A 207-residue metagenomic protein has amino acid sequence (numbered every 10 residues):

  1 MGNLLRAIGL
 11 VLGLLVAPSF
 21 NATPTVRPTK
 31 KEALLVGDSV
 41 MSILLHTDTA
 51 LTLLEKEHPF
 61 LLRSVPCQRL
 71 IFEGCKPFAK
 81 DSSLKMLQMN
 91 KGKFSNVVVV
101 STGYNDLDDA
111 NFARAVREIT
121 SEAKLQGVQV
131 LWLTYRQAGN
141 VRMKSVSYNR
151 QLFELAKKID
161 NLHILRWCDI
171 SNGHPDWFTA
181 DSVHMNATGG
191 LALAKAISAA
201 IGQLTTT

Functional and structural regions predicted by a protein language model:
M1-I8: Bacterial N-terminal signal peptides that target proteins for export
I8, L12-R27: Bacterial Sec-dependent signal peptides at the C-terminal "C-region" and cleavage site
R27-R114, V146: Conserved SGNH/GDSL esterase-like catalytic core that processes O-acyl groups on lipids and polysaccharides
V40, Q126, I159-D160: Helix C-cap/helix->beta junction micro-motif
S42, H46, L51-T52, R114-R117 (+6 more regions): Solvent-exposed, polar/charged alpha-helical surfaces in well-ordered, non-transmembrane soluble domains, broadly
V99-N105, T120-S147: Active-site segments of SGNH/GDSL-like serine hydrolases that catalyze O-acetyl group transfer/hydrolysis on lipids
A138-T207: Catalytic His-Asp segment of secreted/periplasmic serine-dependent ester chemistry enzymes
